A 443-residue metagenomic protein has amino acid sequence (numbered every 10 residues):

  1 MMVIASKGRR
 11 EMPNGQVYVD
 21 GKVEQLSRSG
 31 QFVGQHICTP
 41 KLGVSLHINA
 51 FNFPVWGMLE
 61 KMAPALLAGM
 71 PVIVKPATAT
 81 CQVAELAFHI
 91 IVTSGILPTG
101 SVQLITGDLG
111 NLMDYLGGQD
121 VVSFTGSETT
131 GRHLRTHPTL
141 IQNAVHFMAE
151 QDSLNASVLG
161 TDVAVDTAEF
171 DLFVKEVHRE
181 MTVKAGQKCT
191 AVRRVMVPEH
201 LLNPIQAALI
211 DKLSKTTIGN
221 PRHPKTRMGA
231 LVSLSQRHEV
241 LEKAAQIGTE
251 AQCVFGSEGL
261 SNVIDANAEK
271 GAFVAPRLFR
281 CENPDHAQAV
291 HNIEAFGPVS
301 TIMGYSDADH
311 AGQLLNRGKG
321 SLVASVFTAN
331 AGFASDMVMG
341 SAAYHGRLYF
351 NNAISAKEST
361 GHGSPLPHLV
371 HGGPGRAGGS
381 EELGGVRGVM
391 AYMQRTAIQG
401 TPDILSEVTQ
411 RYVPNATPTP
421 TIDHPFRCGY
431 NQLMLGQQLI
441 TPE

Functional and structural regions predicted by a protein language model:
K7-L172, K225, Y305, G332 (+5 more regions): Rossmann-like NAD(P) dinucleotide-binding subdomain of oxidoreductase/dehydrogenase enzymes
W56-G57, V74, V83-A84, D114 (+4 more regions): Extended hydrophobic-aromatic, low-complexity segments
P71, Q252-C253, S321: Residue-level detector of anion-binding/catalytic polar loops
I90-G95, G100, G118-V121, T129-D285 (+5 more regions): ALDH superfamily catalytic-core signature
S261-A275, A308-P402: C-terminal core of ALDH-fold dehydrogenases
P298: Glycine-rich nucleotide-phosphate-binding loops and adjacent flexible coil segments
